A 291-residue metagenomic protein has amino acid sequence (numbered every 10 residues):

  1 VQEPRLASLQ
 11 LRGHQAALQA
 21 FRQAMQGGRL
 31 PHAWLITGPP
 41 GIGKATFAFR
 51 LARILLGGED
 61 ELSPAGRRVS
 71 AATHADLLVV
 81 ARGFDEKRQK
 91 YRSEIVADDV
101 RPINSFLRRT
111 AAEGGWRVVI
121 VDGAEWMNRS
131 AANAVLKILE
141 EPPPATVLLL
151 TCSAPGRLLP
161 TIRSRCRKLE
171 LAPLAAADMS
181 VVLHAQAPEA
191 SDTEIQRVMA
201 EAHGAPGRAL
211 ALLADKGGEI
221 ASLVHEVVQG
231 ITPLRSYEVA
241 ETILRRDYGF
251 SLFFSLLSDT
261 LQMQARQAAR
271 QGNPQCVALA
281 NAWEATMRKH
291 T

Functional and structural regions predicted by a protein language model:
V1-I54, G58-S70, P144-T146, S153-T291: Charged, glycine-rich active-site and insertion segments that engage polyanionic ligands
A20-A24, E94-V118, W126, K137: Conserved alpha-helical scaffold flanking the Walker A/P-loop in AAA+ ATPase domains
P64-R88: AAA+/P-loop NTPase substrate/partner-engagement loops
K87-V96, A124, K168: Flexible beta-alpha connector loops of hexameric P-loop NTPases
R108, N133-V147: Conserved catalytic/switch belt of AAA+ P-loop NTPases
G114-V118, P143-L149: Loop/turn-to-beta-strand initiation segments
G123-M127, P155: Conserved Walker B
R129-S130, P160: Conserved D-loop-proximal element of ABC-family nucleotide-binding domains
